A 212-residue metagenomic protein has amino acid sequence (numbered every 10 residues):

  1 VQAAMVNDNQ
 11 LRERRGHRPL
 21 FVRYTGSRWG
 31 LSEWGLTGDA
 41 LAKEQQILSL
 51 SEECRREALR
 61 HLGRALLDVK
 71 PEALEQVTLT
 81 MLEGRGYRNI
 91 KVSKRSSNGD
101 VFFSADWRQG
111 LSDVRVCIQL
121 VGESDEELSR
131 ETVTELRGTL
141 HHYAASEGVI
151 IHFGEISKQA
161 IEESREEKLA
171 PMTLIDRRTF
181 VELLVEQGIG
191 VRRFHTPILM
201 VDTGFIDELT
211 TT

Functional and structural regions predicted by a protein language model:
V1-T212: Mixed-charge (Asp/Glu-Lys/Arg
